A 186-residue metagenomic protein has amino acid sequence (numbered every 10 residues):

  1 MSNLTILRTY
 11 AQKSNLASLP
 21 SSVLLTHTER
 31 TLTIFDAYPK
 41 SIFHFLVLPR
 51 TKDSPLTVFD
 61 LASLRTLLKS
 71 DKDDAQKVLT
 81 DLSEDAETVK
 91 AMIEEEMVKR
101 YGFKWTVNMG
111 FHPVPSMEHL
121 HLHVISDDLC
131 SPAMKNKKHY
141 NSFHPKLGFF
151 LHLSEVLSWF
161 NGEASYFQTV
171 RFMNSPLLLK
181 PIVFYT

Functional and structural regions predicted by a protein language model:
M1-T186: HIT superfamily nucleotide-processing domains
